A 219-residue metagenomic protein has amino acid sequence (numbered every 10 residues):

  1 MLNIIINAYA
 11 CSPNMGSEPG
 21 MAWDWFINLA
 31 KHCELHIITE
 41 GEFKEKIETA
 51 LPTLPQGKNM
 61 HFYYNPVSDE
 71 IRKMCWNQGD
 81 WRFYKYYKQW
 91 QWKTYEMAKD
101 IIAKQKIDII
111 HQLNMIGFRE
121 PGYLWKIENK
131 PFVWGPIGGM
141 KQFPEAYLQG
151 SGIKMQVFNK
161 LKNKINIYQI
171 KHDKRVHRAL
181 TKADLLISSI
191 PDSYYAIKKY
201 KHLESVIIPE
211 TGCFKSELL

Functional and structural regions predicted by a protein language model:
M1-N59, A103-Q105, H177, T181-L185: N-terminal subdomain of nucleotide-sugar transferases
Y9, D69-W81, K130, W134-K174 (+1 more regions): Acceptor-binding helix/loop patch of EC 2.4 sugar-transfer enzymes, predominantly nucleotide-sugar-dependent
A10-M15, G20-N28, E42-K46, I102 (+5 more regions): Soluble, non-transmembrane catalytic domains of enzymes that act on hydrophobic metabolites at membranes
H36-K93: A conserved catalytic-core segment of Leloir-type glycosyltransferases
I47-L54, Y123-E128, Y195-K201: Short loop/helix-cap segments at secondary-structure boundaries that form the rim of catalytic
M60-Y64, W134, I165-L219: Donor nucleotide-sugar binding/catalytic pocket of nucleotide-sugar-dependent glycosyltransferases
R72-Q112, F118-E120, I167-T181: An amphipathic, basic-hydrophobic alpha-helix
Y86-Y95, K99, I109-L148, P191-Y194: An aromatic- and histidine-rich active-site surface loop
